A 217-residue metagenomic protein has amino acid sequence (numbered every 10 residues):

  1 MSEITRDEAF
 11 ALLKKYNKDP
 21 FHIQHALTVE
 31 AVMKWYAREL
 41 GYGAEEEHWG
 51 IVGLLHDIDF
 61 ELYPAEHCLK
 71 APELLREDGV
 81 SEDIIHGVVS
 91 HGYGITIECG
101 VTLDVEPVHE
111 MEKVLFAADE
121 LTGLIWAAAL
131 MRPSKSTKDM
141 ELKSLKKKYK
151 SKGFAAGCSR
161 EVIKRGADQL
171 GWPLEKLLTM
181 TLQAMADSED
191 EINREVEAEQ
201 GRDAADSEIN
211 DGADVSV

Functional and structural regions predicted by a protein language model:
M1-Y63: Acidic/His-rich, divalent-metal-binding segments that scaffold phosphate/diphosphate chemistry
S2, K14, K18-H22, K34-Y42 (+11 more regions): Generic secondary-structure signature for well-ordered alpha-helical cores
D19, M111-V114, E175: Amphipathic, non-membrane alpha-helical segments in soluble helical-bundle scaffolds
H25-T28, I84, A117, L177 (+1 more regions): Residue-level detector of well-ordered alpha-helical segments, enriched for hydrophobic/aromatic packing positions
Y42-F154: Divalent metal-dependent catalytic cores for phosphoryl transfer on phosphate-bearing substrates
T137-T179: Divalent-cation-assisted or electrostatically stabilized phosphate/pyrophosphate-binding catalytic cores
R165-V217: Charged phosphate-binding loop/patch that engages nucleotide di/tri-phosphates or the phosphate backbone of nucleic
